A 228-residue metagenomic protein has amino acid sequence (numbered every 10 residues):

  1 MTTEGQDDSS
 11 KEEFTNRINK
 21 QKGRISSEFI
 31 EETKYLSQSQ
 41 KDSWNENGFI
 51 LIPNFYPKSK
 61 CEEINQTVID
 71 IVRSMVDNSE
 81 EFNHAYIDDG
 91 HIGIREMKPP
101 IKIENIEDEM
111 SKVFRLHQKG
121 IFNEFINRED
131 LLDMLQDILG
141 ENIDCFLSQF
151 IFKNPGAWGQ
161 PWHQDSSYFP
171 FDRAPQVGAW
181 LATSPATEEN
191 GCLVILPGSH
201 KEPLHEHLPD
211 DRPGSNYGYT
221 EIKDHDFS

Functional and structural regions predicted by a protein language model:
T2-E46, P53-W162, F169-F171: Non-heme Fe(II)-dependent double-stranded beta-helix
D42, A186-S228: Double-stranded beta-helix
G120-N123, S166-F169, L181-S184, D226-S228: Short helix-to-loop capping/linker segments positioned immediately adjacent to catalytic or ligand/cofactor-binding
I138, H163, P170-E188: Short, conserved beta-strand element in jelly-roll/cupin
S148, V177, G191: Change "...and in nucleic-acid phosphodiester-cleaving endonucleases..." to "...and in nucleic-acid processing enzymes
F152, L181-A182, I195: Hydrophobic side chains in beta-strands
